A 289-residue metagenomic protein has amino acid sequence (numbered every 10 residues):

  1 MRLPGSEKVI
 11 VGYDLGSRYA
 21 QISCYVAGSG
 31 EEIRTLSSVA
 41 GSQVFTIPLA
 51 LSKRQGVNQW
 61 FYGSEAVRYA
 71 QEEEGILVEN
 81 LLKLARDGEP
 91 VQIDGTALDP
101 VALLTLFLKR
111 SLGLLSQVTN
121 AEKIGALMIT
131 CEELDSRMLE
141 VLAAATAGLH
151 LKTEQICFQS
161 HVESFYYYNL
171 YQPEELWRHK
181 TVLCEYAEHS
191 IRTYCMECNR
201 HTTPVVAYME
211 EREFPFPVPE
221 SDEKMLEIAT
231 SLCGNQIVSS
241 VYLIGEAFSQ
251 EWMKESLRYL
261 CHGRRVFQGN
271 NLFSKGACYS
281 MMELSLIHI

Functional and structural regions predicted by a protein language model:
R2-I33, L170-V206: Gly/Thr-rich phosphate-binding beta-strand-loop-beta motif of the actin/hexokinase/Hsp70
I22-S23, R137-A143, Y167-Y171, I191-M196 (+1 more regions): A short acidic (Asp/Glu
S37-T130, R212-L226, S231, V238: Conserved phosphate-binding loops in N-terminal lobes of ATP-dependent enzymes of the actin/Hsp70/sugar-kinase
L127-L139, T230-L257: Glycine-rich phosphate-binding loops at beta-strand->alpha-helix junctions
L142-H150, Y167, P173, H179-L183 (+3 more regions): ATP/nucleotide-binding catalytic cores
H150-S164, E255-G276: Conserved phosphate-binding/catalytic loops in two-lobed NTP-binding clefts
L151-L170, E175-L176, S190-E223: Short, flexible helix-coil linker/hinge segments at the edges of structured domains or between repeats
I287-I289: Conserved small/polar residues in nucleotide/adenosyl-binding loops
